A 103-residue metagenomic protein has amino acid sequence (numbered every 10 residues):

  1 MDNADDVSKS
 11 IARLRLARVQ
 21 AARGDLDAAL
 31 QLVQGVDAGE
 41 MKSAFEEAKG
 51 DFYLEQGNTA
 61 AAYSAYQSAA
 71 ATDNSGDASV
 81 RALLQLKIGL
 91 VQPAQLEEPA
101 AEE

Functional and structural regions predicted by a protein language model:
M1-A44: Alpha-helical adaptor scaffolds
S10, L30, A60-Y63, A70 (+1 more regions): Conserved positions within tetratricopeptide repeat
D37-G39, G57-G76, G89: TPR/TPR-like (Sel1-like) alpha-helical repeat modules
G76-E103: Extracytoplasmic/luminal low-complexity segments enriched in Pro/Gly and acidic/polar residues that act as flexible
